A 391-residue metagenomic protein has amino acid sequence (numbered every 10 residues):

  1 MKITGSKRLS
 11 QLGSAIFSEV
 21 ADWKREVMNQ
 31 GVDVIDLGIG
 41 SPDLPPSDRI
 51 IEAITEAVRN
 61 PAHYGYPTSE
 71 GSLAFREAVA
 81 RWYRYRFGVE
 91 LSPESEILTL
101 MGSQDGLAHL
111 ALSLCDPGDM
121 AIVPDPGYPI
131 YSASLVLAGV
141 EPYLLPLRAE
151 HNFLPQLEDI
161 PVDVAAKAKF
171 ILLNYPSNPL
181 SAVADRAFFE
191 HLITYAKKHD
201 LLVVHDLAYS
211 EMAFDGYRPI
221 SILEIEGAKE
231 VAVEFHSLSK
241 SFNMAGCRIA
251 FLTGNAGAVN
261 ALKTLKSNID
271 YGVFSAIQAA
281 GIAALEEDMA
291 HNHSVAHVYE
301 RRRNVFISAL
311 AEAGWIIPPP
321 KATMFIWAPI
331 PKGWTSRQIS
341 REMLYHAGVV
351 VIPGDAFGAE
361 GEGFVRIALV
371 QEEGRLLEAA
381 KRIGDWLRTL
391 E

Functional and structural regions predicted by a protein language model:
K2-G102, H109, A284-E287, T389-E391: N-terminal small-domain helix-loop-helix segment of the aminotransferase-like
V27-Q30, A138, K198-H199, A313 (+2 more regions): Helix C-cap/helix->beta junction micro-motif
R81, G333, E342-I352, F357-E391: PLP-dependent enzyme catalytic core of the Aspartate aminotransferase-like
S113-L135: Conserved PLP-anchoring active-site segment centered on the Schiff-base-forming lysine
D119, V140, K198-L201, K229-E230: A short helix->loop->beta-strand "cap" motif at the edges of active sites that frequently abuts
Y143, R148-G216: Active-site phosphate-binding strand-loop segment of PLP-dependent enzymes
I225, K229-E300, N304, S308 (+1 more regions): Conserved core segment of the aminotransferase class I/II
I282, V298-I307, I317-P329, G361: Conserved glycine-rich beta-strand-loop-beta hairpin in the small C-terminal domain of fold type I
